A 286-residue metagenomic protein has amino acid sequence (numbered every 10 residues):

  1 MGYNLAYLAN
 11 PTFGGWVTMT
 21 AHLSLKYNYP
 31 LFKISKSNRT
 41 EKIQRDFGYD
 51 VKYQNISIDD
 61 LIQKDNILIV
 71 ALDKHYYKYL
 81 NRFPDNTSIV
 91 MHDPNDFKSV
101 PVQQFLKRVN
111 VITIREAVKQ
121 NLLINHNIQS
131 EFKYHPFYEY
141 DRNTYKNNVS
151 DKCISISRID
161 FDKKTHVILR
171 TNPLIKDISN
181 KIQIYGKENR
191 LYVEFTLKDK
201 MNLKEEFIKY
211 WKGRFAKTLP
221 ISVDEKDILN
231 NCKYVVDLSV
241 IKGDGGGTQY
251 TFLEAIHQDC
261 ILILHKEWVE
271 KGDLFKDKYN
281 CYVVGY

Functional and structural regions predicted by a protein language model:
Y7-A21, K163, G243-G245: A short, glycine/small-residue-rich beta-strand->loop->alpha-helix junction that serves as a flexible
G15-Y27, R170-T171, T251: Short amphipathic alpha-helix
N38-Q120: Extended catalytic core of nucleotide-activated donor transferases of GT-like folds
D96, R108-T144: Donor nucleotide-sugar binding/catalytic pocket of nucleotide-sugar-dependent glycosyltransferases
E139-R142, N147-S222: Conserved catalytic-core segment of nucleotide-activated headgroup transferases in glycan assembly
N230-C232, L253-I261: Conserved donor-binding/catalytic loop of nucleotide-activated donor transferases
V236-L253, H265-D273: Nucleotide-sugar-dependent
F275-Y286: Conserved acidic donor-binding segment of nucleotide-sugar-dependent glycosyltransferases
